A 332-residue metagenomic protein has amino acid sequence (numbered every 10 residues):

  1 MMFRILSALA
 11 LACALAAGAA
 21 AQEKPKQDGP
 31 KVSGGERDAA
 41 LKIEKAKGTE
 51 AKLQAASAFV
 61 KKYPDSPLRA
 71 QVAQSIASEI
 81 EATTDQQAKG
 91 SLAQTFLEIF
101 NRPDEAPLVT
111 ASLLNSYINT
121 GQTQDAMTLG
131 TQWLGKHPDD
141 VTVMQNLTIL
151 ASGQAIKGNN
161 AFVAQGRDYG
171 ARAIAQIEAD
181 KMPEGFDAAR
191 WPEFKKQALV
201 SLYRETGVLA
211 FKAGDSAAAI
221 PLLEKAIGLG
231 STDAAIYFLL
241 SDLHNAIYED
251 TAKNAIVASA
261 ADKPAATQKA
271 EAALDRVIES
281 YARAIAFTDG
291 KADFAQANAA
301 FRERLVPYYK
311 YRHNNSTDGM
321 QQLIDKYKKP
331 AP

Functional and structural regions predicted by a protein language model:
S7-A16: Bacterial N-terminal signal peptides
G18-S91, I99-L108: N-terminal leader/linker segments that initiate helical-solenoid repeat arrays
K26-P30, M182-A189, V257-E271, R283-P332: Terminal, low-structured helical/coil segments at or just beyond the last alpha-helical repeat
G35-A39, A73-A77, T110, M144-L147 (+5 more regions): TPR repeat positional signature
I43-A46, I80-T84, Y117-G121, T148-N160 (+6 more regions): Short coil/turn linking the two alpha-helices of tandem helical-hairpin repeats
E50, T83-Q87, S91, D104 (+4 more regions): Short coil/linker segments at helix-helix boundaries
K62-A70, I99-L108, T120, G135-V141 (+5 more regions): Short solvent-exposed coil/turn linkers within tandem alpha-helical repeat scaffolds
